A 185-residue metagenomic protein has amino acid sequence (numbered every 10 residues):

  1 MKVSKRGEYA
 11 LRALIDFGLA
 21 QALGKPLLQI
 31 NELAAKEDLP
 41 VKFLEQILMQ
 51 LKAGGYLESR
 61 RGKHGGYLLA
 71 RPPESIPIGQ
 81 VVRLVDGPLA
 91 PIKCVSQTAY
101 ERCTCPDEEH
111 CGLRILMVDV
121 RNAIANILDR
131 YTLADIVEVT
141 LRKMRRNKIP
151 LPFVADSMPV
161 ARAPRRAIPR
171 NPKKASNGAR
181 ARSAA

Functional and structural regions predicted by a protein language model:
A10-G24: Short amphipathic alpha-helical interface segments
L28-D38: A short alpha-helical element within helix-turn-helix/winged-helix DNA-binding domains across DNA-binding proteins
A35, K52-A53: Alpha-helical residues within the helix-turn-helix
L48-M49: Short, hydrophobic-biased segments on the C-terminal half of alpha helices that form "recognition helices"
G55-A70: Beta-hairpin "wing" of winged helix-turn-helix
P72-K174, G178-A185: Non-DNA-binding regulatory cores of transcription-related proteins, predominantly C-terminal effector-binding
